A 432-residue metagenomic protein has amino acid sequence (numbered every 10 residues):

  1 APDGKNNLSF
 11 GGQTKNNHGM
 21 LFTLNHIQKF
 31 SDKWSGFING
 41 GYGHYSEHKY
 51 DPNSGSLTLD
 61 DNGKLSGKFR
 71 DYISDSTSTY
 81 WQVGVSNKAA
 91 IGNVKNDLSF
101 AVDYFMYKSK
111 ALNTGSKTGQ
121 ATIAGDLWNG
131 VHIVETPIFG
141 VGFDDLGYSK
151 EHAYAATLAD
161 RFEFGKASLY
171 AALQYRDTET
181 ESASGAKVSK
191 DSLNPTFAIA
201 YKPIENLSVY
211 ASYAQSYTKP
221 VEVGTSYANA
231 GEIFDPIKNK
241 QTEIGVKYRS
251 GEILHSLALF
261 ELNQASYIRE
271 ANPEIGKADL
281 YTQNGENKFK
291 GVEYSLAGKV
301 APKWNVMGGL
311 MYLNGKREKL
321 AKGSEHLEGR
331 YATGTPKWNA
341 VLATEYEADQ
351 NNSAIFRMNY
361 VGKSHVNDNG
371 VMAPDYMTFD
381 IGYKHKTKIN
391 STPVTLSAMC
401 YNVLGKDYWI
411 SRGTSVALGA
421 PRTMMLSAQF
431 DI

Functional and structural regions predicted by a protein language model:
A1-K29, H44-S76, Q120-D144, Y148-S149 (+1 more regions): Acidic/polar loop-and-plug regions of large Gram-negative outer-membrane beta-barrel proteins
N16-M20, D75-T79, K150-Y154, S189-L193 (+7 more regions): Residues that define the transmembrane beta-barrel architecture of outer-membrane proteins
F22-Q28, V83-N87, L158-F162, F197-Y201 (+7 more regions): Residues on the lipid-exposed face of transmembrane beta-strands in outer-membrane beta-barrel proteins
N25-K29, K33-G41, Y45-D51, V209-Y210 (+2 more regions): Membrane-embedded beta-barrel scaffold of Gram-negative outer-membrane proteins
S31-K33, K88-L98, G165-K166, I204-N206 (+4 more regions): Short loop/turn motifs that connect adjacent beta-strands in outer-membrane beta-barrel proteins
S76, N93-Y107, D145-Q264, A297-A301 (+2 more regions): Structural signature of Gram-negative outer-membrane beta-barrels, strongest in the C-terminal barrel of TonB-dependent
L98, A211, T242, Y331-I432: Conserved C-terminal beta-signal and adjacent last beta-strands/turns of outer-membrane beta-barrel proteins
K166, E261-N263, T282-D368, L404-D407 (+1 more regions): Gram-negative outer-membrane beta-barrel transporters
